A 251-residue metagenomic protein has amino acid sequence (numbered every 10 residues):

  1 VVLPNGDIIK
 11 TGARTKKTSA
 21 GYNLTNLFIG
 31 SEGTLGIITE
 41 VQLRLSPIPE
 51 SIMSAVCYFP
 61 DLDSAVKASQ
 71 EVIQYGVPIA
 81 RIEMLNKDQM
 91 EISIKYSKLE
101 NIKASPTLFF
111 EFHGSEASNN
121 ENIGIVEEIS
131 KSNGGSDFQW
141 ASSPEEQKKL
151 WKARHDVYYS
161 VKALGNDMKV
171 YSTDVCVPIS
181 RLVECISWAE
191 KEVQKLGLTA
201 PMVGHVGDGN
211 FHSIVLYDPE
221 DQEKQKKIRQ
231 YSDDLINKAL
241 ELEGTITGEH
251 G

Functional and structural regions predicted by a protein language model:
V1-E83: FAD-binding subdomain of flavoenzyme oxidoreductases
R14, N23-I29, G197-M202, E241-G244: Exposed boundary/loop context
G30-G33, V175, T247-G248: Short conserved micro-motifs on helix faces and helix-strand junctions that flank and scaffold key functional residues
L43, P47, V56-F59, S64-D234 (+2 more regions): C-terminal substrate-recognition/cap domain of FAD-linked oxidoreductases
H205, T245-G251: Short acidic/histidine-rich active-site segments
